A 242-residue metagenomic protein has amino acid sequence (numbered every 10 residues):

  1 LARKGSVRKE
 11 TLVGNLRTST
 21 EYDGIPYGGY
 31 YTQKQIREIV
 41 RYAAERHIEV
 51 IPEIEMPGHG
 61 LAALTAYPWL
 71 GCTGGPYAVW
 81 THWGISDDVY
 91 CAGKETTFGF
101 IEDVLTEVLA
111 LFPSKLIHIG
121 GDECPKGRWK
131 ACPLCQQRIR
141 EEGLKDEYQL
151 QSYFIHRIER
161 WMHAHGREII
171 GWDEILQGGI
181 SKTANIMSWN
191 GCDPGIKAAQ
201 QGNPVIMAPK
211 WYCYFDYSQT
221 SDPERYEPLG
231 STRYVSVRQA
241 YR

Functional and structural regions predicted by a protein language model:
L1-E45, G60-G99, G127-E147, S152: Aromatic- and acidic-residue-enriched carbohydrate-binding clefts of CAZyme catalytic domains
A2-V7, G120, Q239-R242: A broadly tuned "polar low-complexity/structure-edge" signature
L16, E21, E55, G75 (+3 more regions): Sparse, context-dependent recognition of short Cys/His-centered cofactor- or disulfide-binding micro-motifs
E38, K94-L116, E123, C135-R242: Substrate-binding groove of N-acetylhexosamine-processing glycoside hydrolases
I54, A62-P68, D88, G127 (+3 more regions): Flexible, active-site-adjacent loop/turn segments at secondary-structure boundaries
I54-A62, G120-P125, W211: Short, solvent-exposed turn/loop segments enriched in Gly/Ser/Thr/Pro and often Arg
